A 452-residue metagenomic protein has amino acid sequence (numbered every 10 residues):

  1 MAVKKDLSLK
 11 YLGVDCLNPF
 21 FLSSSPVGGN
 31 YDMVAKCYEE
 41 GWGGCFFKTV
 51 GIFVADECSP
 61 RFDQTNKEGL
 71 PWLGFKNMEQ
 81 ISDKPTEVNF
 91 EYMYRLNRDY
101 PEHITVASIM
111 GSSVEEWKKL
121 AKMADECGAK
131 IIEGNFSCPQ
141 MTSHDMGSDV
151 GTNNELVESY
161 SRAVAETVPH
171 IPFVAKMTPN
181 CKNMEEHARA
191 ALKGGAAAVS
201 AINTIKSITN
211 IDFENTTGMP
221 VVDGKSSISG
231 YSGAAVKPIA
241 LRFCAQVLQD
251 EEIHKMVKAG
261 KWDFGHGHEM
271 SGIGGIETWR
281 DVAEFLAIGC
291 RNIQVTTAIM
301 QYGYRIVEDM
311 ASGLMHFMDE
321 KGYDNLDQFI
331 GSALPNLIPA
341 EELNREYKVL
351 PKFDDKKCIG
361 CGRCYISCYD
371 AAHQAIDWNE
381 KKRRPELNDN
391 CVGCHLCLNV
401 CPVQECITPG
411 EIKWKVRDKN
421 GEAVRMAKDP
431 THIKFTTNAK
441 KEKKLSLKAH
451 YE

Functional and structural regions predicted by a protein language model:
A2-K10, N30-D99: Glycine-rich, positively charged N-terminal anion/phosphate-binding segment
F20-S24, C45-K48, T105-I109, I132-G134 (+6 more regions): Hydrophobic faces of well-ordered beta-strands that scaffold small-molecule active sites in alpha/beta enzyme cores
D32-C37, E115-E126, C181-G194, Q249-D250 (+2 more regions): Catalytic cores of alpha/beta
F47-F53, I131-Q140, A198-I208, G275-I276 (+3 more regions): Glycine-rich phosphate-binding active-site loops on the catalytic face of alpha/beta enzymes
A55-P71, N210-I228, L286, A298-Y323 (+1 more regions): C-terminal helical cap(s) of enzyme catalytic domains, especially alpha/beta-barrels
P71-G151: Active-site beta->alpha loop and helix N-cap motifs at the rims of alpha/beta catalytic domains
G74-K84, P139-L156, H187-A188, K193-D263 (+1 more regions): Glycine/Thr-rich beta-alpha phosphate-binding loop at enzyme active sites
F285, R363-K381, L396-W414: Iron-sulfur cluster-binding cysteine motifs and their immediate structural context in ferredoxin-like electron-transfer
